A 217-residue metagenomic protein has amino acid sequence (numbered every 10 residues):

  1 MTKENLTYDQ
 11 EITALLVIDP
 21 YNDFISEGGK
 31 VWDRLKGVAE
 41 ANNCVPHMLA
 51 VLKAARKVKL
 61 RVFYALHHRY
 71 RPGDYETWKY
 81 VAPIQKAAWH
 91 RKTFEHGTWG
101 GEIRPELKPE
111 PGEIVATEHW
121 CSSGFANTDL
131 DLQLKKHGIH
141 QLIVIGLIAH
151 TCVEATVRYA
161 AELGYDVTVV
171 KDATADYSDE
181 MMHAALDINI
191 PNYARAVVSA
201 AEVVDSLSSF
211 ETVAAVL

Functional and structural regions predicted by a protein language model:
M1-A14, D23, A50-V58, Y75-E76 (+1 more regions): Active-site-adjacent betaalpha module
T2-K3, E40-H47: N-terminal post-signal-peptidase region of extra-cytosolic proteins
P20: Walker B catalytic acidic pair
I25-E40: Acidic/histidine-rich helix-loop elements that form or flank divalent-metal/phosphate-binding sites at the catalytic
G28-G29, N43, Y80-A82: Serine-centered coil/turn micro-motif
Y64-G73, K79: Catalytic-core segment of enzymes that process non-peptidic bonds
